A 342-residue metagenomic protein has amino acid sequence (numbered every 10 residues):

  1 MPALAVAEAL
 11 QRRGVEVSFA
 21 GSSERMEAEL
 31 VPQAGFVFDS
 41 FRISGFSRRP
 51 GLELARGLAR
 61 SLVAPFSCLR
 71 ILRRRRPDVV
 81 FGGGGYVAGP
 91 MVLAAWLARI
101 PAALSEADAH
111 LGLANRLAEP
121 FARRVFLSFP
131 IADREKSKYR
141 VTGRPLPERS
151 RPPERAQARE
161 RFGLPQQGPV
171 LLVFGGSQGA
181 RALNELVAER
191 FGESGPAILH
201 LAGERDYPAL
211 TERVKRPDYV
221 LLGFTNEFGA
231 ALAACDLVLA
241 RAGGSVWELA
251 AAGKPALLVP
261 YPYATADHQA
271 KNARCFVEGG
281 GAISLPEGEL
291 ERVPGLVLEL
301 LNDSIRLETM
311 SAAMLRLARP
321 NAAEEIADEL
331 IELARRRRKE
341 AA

Functional and structural regions predicted by a protein language model:
Q11-V63, S67, T142, E204-D206 (+1 more regions): Conserved nucleotide-sugar phosphate-binding/catalytic loop shared by glycosyltransferases and other
V15-E16, M26, V37, W96-A156: Active-site-proximal region of nucleotide-activated glycan assembly enzymes, centered on histidine/acidic-rich loops
R25, L30, A34, Q157-E160 (+4 more regions): Donor-nucleotide binding loops and adjacent catalytic segments primarily of GT-B fold Leloir glycosyltransferases
S67-V80, A88-A103, R116-F121: Glycosyltransferases and closely related glycan-assembly transferases that use nucleotide-activated donors
P77-V79, T225, A233-W247, K254-P255: Acidic donor-binding loop of glycosyltransferase active sites
A98, A233-C235, A250-V259, G279: Conserved donor-binding/catalytic loop of nucleotide-activated donor transferases
R306-P320: A short, well-ordered alpha-helix in the C-terminal region of glycosyltransferases
R319-A342: C-terminal alpha-helical cap of glycosyltransferases
